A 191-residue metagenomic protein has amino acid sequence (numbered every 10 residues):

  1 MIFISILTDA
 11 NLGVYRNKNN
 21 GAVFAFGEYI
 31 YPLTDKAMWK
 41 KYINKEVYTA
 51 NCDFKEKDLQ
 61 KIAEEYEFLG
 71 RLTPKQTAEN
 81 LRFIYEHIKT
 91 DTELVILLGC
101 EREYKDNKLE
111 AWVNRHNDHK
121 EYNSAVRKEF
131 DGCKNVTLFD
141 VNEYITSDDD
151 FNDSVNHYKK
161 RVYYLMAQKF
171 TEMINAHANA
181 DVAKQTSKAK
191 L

Functional and structural regions predicted by a protein language model:
M1-G70, R102-E103: Oxyanion-hole/transition-state-stabilizing segment in secreted/luminal serine hydrolases and related acyltransferases
M1-I4, D91-I96, V136: Hydrophobic beta-strand segments of well-ordered beta-sheets in folded domains
N11-Y15, Y104-K108, T146-D150: Short acidic/His/Gly/Ser-rich catalytic and metal-binding motifs that mark active-site loops of diverse hydrolases
E67-I84, R115-R127, Y163-Q168: Well-ordered, non-membrane alpha-helical segments in soluble/globular domains
L81-H87, D91-R115: Conserved, well-ordered alpha-helix/loop/beta-strand core segments that scaffold catalytic motifs
L98-E101, V136-F151, Q185-A189: Acidic carboxylate-rich catalytic motifs and surrounding loops in phosphoryl-/glycosyl-chemistry enzymes
R102-V141: Substrate-gating cap/lid alpha-helix
F151-L191: Histidine-centered active-site loop/cap adjacent to the catalytic His in serine esterases/O-acetyl transfer systems
